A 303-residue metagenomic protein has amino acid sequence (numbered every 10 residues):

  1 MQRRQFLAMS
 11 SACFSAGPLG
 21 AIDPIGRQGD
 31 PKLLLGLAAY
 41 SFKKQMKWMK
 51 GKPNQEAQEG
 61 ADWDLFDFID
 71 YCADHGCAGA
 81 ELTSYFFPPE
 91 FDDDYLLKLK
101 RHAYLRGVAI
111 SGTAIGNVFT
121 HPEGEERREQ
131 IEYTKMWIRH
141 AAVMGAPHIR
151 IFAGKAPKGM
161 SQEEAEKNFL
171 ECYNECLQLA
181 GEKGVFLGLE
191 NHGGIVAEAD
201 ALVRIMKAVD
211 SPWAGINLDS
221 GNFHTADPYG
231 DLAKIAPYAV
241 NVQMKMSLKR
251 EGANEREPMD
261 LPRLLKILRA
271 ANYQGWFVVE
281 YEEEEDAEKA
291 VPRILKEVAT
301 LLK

Functional and structural regions predicted by a protein language model:
Q2-V143, E164, E171-N174, S211-G215 (+5 more regions): N-terminal pre-domain/capping segments
M49, G79-A80, E164-E166, L170-I267: Acidic/histidine-rich catalytic cores of soluble enzymes
A78, P147, Q274-G275: Short acidic/polar active-site loop segments enriched in Thr and Asp
F87-P88, P157, G194, F223 (+1 more regions): Glycine-/small-residue-rich active-site loops that bind phosphorylated ligands and cofactors
V108, V185, A271-G275: A short helix->loop->beta-strand "cap" motif at the edges of active sites that frequently abuts
A141-Q162, K183-H192: Active-site groove signature of glycoside hydrolases
W276-Y281: Short acidic/histidine-rich active-site segments
